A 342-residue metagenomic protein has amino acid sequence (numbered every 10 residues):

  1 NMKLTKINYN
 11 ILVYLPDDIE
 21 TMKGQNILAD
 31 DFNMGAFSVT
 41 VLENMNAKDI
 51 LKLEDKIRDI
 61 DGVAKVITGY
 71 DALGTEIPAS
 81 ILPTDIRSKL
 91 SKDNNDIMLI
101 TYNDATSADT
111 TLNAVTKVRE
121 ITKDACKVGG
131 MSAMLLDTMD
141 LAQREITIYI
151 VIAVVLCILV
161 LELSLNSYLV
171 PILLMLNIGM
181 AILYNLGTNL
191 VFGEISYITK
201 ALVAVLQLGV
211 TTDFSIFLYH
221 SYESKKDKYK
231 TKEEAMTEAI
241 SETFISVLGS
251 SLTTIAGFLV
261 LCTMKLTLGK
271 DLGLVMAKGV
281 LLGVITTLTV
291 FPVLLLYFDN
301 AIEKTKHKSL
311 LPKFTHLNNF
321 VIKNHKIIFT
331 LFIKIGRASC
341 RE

Functional and structural regions predicted by a protein language model:
N1-Y9, V13, T106-R341: Membrane-embedded transmembrane helical bundles of large multi-pass transporters/channels
K3-V41, I77-K89, T101-Y102, R337-R341: Solvent-exposed, non-transmembrane loop/terminal regulatory segments of multi-pass membrane proteins
L15-D18, M22-K23, A47-T101, L136-D140: Extracytoplasmic
F32, R58-A64, C126, K230 (+1 more regions): Structural motif
G35-V39, N95-I97, V203: Short, solvent-exposed beta-strand edge segments and adjacent coil->beta transition regions
V39-E43, I97-T101, K127, S215-F217: Soluble periplasmic/extracytoplasmic beta-strand elements of cell-envelope proteins
L42-N44, Y70-A72, G130-S132: A general secondary-structure junction signal
